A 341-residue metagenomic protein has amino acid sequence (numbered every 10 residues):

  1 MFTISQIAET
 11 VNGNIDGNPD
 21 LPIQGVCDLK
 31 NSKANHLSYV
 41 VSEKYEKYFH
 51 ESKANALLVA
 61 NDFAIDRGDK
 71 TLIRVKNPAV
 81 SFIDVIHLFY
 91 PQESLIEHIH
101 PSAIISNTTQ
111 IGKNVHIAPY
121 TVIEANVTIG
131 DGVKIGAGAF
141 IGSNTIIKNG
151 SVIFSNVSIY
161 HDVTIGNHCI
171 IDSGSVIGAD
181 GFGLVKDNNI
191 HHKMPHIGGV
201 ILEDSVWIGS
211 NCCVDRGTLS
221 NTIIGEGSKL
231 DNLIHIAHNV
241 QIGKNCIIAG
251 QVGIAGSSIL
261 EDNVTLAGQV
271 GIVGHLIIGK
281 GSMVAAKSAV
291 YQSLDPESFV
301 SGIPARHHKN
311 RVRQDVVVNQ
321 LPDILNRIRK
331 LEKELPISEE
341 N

Functional and structural regions predicted by a protein language model:
M1-S102, N114, V163, H168 (+4 more regions): Terminal amphipathic alpha-helical/low-complexity segments used for targeting or macromolecular assembly
Y39, H98-H307: Structural signal for interior beta-strand "rungs" in well-ordered beta-sheet cores of soluble enzyme domains
